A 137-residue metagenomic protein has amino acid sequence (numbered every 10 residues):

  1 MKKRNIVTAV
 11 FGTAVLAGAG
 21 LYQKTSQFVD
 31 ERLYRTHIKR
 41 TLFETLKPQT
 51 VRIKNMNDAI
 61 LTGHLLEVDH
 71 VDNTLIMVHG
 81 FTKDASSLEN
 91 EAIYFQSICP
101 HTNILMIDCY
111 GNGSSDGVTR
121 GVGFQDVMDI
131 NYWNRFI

Functional and structural regions predicted by a protein language model:
N5-K54: An N-terminal hydrophobic leader/cap segment in hydrolases
M56-E67: A short loop-to-beta-strand scaffold at the N-terminal edge of the catalytic core in hydrolase folds
T62, H79, N112: Histidine-centered divalent metal-coordination motifs
D72-G80: Short beta-strand element of the alpha/beta-hydrolase
F81-F95: The serine-hydrolase catalytic nucleophile loop
S86-E89, S114-R120: Active-site lumenal/periplasmic loops and adjacent helix-entry segments of GT-C-fold, multi-pass membrane
A92-D116: Conserved alpha/beta-hydrolase
R120-I137: Alpha/beta-hydrolase active-site loop
